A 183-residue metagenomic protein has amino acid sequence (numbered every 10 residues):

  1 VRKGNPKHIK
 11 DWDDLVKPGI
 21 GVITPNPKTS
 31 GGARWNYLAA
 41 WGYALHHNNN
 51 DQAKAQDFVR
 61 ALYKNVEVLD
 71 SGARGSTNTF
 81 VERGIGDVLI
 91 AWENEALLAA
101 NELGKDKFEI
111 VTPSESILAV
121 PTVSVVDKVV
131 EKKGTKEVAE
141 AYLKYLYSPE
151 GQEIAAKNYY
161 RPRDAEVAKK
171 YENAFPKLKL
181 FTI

Functional and structural regions predicted by a protein language model:
V1-H46: A conserved helix-loop-strand patch within extracytoplasmic ligand-binding domains of the periplasmic binding
G4-K7, P27-G32, N94-L98, E115-L118 (+1 more regions): Solvent-exposed loop/turn segments at secondary-structure junctions within structured extracellular/periplasmic domains
N5-P6, P27-R34, A53, S71 (+3 more regions): Soluble non-cytosolic domains of exported or imported proteins
D13, L38, G42, R60 (+4 more regions): Solvent-exposed, polar/charged alpha-helical surfaces in well-ordered, non-transmembrane soluble domains, broadly
L15-G21, Y43-H46, R83, A96-E102 (+2 more regions): Structured segments of extracytoplasmic/periplasmic soluble domains in secreted or envelope-associated proteins
H47-S114: Ligand-binding pocket segment of bilobal, Venus flytrap-like solute-binding proteins
Q56-Y63, L69-S71, L103-K136, V167-Y171 (+1 more regions): Periplasmic-binding protein-like
V130-I183: Extracellular/periplasmic juxtamembrane helices and adjacent flexible linkers that interface with membrane partners
